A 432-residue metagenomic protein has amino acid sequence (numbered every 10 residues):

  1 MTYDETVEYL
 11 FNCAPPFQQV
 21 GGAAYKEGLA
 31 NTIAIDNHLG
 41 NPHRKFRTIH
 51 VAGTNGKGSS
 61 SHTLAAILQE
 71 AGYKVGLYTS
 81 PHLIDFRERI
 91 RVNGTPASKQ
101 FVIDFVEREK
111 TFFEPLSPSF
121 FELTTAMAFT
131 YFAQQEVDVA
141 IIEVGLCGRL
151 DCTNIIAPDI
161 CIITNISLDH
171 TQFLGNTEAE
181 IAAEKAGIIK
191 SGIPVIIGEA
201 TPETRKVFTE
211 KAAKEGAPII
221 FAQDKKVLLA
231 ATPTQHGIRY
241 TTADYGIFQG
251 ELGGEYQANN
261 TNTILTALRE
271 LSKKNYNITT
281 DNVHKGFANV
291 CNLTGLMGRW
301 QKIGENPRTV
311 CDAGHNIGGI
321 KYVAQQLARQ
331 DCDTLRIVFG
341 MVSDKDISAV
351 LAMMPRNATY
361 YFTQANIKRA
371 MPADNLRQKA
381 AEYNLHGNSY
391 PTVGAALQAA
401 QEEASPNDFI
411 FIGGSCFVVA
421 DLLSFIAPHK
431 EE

Functional and structural regions predicted by a protein language model:
M1-G53, S60, A66-A71: Short functional linear segments
G22-L29, A34-R44, E70-I156, L174: ATP-dependent carboxylate-amine ligase catalytic core
T54, V75, I141, T164 (+6 more regions): Residue-level signal for inorganic ion chemistry
L64, R149-D159, L423-I426: Short Gly/Thr/Asp-enriched flexible loops that form oxyanion-binding sites at enzyme active sites
Y78, P194-E199, I337-F339, A358-N366: Short internal beta-strands
Q134, V139-V144, C152-I162, I166-H170 (+1 more regions): Nucleotide phosphate-binding/pyrophosphate-handling subdomain across enzymes that bind or process nucleotide phosphates
E136-E143, I160-D244, T261, L265-N282: Acidic, Mg2+-coordinating active-site environments of NTP-dependent enzymes
T201-I220, R308-C311, I317, S348-F409: C-terminal helical cap/extension that packs against the catalytic core of soluble nucleotide-cofactor enzymes
